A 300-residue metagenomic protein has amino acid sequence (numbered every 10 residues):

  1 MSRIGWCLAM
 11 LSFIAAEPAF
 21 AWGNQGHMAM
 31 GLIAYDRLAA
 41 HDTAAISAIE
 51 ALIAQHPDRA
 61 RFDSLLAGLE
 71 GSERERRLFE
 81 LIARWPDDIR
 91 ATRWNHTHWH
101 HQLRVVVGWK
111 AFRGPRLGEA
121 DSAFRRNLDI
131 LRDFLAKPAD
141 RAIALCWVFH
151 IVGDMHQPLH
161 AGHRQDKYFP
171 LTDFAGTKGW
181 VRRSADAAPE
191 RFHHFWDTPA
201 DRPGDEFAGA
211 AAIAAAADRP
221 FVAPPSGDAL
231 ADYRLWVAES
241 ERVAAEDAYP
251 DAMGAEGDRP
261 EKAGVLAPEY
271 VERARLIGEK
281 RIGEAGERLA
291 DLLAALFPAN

Functional and structural regions predicted by a protein language model:
M1-C7: Bacterial N-terminal signal peptides that target proteins for export
A16-P18: N-terminal signal peptide c-region/cleavage motif recognized by signal peptidases
F20-I151, P158-N300: N-terminal, motif-rich segments that launch catalysis or mediate targeting to/interaction with membranes, typified by
